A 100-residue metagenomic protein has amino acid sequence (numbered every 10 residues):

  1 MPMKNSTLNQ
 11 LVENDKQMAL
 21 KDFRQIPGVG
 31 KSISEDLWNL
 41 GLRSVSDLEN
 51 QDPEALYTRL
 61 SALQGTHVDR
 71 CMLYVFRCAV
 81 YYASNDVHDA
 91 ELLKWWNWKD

Functional and structural regions predicted by a protein language model:
P2-P27, K31-D100: C-terminal extensions
